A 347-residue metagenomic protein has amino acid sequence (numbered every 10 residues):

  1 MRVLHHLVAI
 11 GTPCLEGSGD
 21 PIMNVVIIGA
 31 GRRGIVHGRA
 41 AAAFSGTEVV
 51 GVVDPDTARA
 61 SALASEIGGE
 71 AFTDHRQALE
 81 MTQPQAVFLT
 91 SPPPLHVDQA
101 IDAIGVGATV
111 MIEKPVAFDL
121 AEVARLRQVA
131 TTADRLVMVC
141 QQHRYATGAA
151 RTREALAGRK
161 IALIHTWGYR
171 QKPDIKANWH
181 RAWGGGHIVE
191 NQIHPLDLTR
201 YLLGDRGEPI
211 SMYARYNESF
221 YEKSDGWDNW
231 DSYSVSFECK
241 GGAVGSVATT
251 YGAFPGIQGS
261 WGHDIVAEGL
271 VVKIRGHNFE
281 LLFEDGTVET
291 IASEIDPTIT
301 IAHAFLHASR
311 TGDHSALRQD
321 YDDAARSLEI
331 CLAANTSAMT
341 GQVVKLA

Functional and structural regions predicted by a protein language model:
H5-L7, G11-G19, A86-F88, T132-R135 (+2 more regions): C-terminal helix-rich "cap/oligomerization" subdomain common to oxidoreductases
L7, G11-I67: N-terminal Rossmann-like dinucleotide-binding module
P13, G17, P94, A117-K176: A contiguous active-site-proximal alpha/beta segment in oxidoreductase catalytic domains
H37, I67-V129: Beta-loop-alpha module in the N-terminal Rossmann-like domain of NAD(P)-dependent dehydrogenases, especially those
G51, A86, L163: Short, Asp-centered acidic motifs that coordinate Mg2+ and/or phosphate in catalytic or ligand-binding sites
T73, I112-E113, V137-V139, H165 (+2 more regions): Hydrophobic residues in well-ordered beta-strands that form the structural core
K176-V244, A248-Q258, D322: Rossmann-like dinucleotide-binding domain that binds NAD(P)(H)
S224-D225, N229-W230, F237-A304: NAD(P)-dinucleotide binding in Rossmann-like oxidoreductases
